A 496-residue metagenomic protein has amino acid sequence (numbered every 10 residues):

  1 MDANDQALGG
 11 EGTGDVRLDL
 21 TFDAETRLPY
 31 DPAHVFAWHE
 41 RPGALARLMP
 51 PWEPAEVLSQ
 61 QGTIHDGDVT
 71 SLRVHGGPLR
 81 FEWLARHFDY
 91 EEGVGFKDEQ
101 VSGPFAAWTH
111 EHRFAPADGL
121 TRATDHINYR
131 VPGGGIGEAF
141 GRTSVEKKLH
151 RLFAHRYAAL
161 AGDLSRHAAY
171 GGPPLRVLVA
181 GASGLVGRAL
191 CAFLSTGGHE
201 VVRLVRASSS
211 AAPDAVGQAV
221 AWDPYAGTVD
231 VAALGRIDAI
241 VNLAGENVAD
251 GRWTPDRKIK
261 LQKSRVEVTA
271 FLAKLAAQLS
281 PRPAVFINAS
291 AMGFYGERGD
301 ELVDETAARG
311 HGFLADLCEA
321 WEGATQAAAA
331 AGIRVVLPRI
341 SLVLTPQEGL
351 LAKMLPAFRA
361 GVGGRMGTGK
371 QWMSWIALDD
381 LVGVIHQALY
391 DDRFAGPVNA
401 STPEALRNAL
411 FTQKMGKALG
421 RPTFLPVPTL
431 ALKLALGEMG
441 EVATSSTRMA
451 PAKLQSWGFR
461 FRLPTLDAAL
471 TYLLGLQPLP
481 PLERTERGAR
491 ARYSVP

Functional and structural regions predicted by a protein language model:
D2-H65: Hydrophobic ligand-binding cavity/cleft-lining segments
D5, G12-D15, K97-H150, N242: Beta-strand/loop substructures that line and gate deep hydrophobic ligand-binding cavities in soluble
L175, D391-E438, T471, Q477-P496: Mid/C-terminal beta-alpha module of Rossmann-like enzyme folds, strongest in SDR-family dehydrogenases/epimerases
P213, G217-V268: NAD(P)H-binding glycine-rich loop region in Rossmannoid oxidoreductase-like domains and their noncatalytic homologs
K258, A270-G312: Conserved Rossmann-fold NAD(P)-dependent oxidoreductase catalytic core, especially the SDR/UDP-sugar
S290, G323-P346: Conserved beta-loop-beta element that borders a ligand/cofactor-binding pocket
E319, A331-I333, L344-K353, A388-V398: Glycine/proline-rich active-site loop of Rossmann-fold NAD(P)-dependent oxidoreductases
Q326, L355-G364, Q371-L406: Alpha-helical substrate-binding/gating segment
